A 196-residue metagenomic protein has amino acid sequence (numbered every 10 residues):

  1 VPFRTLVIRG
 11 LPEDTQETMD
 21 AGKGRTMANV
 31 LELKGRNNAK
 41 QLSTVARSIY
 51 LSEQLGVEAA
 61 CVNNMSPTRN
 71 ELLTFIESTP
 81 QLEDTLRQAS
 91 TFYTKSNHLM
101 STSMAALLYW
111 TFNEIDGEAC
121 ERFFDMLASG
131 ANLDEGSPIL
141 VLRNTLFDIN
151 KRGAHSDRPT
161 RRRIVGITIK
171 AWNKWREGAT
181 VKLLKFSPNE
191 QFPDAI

Functional and structural regions predicted by a protein language model:
V1-I196: Accessory terminal alpha-helical modules
